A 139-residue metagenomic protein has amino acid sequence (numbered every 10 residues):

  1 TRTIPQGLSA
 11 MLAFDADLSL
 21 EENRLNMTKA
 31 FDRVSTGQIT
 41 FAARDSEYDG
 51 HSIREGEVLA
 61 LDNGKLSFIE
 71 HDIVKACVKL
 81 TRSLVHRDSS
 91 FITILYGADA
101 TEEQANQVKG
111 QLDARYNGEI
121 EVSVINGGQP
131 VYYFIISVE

Functional and structural regions predicted by a protein language model:
T1-E139: N-terminal loops that bind phosphate or other acidic moieties and the adjacent beta-alpha structural core
